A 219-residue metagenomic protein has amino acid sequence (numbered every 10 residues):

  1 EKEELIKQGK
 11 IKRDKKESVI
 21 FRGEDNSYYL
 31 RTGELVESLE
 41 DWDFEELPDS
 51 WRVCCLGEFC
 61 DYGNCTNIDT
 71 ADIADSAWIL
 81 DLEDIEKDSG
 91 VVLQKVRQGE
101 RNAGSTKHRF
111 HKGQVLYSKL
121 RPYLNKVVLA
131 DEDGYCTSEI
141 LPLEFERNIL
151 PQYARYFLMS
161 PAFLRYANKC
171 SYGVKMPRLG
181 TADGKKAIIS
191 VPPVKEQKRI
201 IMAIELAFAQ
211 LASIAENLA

Functional and structural regions predicted by a protein language model:
K2-K16, R22, N26, R52-V91 (+2 more regions): Low-complexity, Lys/Gly-biased intrinsically disordered segments
L5, S27-E46, V91-R97, A103 (+1 more regions): Flexible, glycine/threonine-enriched loop-and-boundary segments that flank and lead into catalytic domains of large
G33, A130, K175-L179: Short helix-capping and inter-helix turn/linker motifs at the boundaries of alpha-helical repeat units
L35-N67, S190, V194-M202, F208-A219: Non-catalytic DNA-recognition/assembly elements of restriction-modification systems
Q98, G104-S105, A130, V174: A structural connector/turn signal
S105-F163, N168, G180-G184: A short beta-sheet element
Q152, Y156, R165, V174 (+2 more regions): Feature representing long, continuous alpha-helical segments
